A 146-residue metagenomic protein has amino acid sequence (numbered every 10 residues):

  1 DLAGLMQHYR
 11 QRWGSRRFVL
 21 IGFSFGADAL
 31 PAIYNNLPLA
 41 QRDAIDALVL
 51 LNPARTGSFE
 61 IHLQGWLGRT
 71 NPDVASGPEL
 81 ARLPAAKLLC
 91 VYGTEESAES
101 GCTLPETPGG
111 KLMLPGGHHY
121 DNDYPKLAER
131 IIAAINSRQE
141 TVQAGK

Functional and structural regions predicted by a protein language model:
D1-W13, A32: Alpha/beta-hydrolase active-site loop
I21-L30: Gly/Ala-rich beta-loop-alpha elbow adjacent to hydrolase catalytic centers
A29-I33, F59: Hydrolases whose catalytic domains are alpha/beta-hydrolase-1, hotdog thioesterase, or metallo-beta-lactamase-like
L37-P38: Active-site catalytic pocket residues across diverse enzymes, especially alpha/beta-hydrolases
Q41-T56: A conserved short beta-strand
A44, P72-V74, A86-L88, S137-K146: Alpha/beta-hydrolase-fold serine-hydrolase catalytic core, especially in secreted/extracellular enzymes
N52-G116: The feature captures the conserved acid-bearing segment of alpha/beta-hydrolase catalytic domains
G101-K146: C-terminal catalytic histidine-bearing segment of alpha/beta-hydrolase fold enzymes
